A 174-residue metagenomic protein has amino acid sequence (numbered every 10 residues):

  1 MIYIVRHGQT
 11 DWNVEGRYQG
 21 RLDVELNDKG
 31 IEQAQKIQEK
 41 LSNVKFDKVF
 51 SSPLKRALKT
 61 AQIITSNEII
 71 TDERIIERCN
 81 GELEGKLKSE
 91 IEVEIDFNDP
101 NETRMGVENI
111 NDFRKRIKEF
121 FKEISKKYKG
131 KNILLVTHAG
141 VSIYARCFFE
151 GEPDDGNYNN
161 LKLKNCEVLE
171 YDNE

Functional and structural regions predicted by a protein language model:
M1, K131-L134: Residues that mark the start of a beta-strand
R6-T60, G106-I117: Loop-to-helix element that buttresses phosphate recognition and phosphoryl-transfer chemistry
T10, V141-S142: Short active-site segment of divalent metal-dependent hydrolases/proteases that encodes the spacing between
K36-I95: Phosphate-coordination/substrate-recognition cap region in phosphate-metabolizing enzymes
S42-K45, I124-K131: Glycine-rich phosphate-binding loop signature in dinucleotide/nucleotide-binding domains
V93-D112: Short glycine/proline- and acidic residue-enriched helix-loop micro-motifs that form flexible lids or anion-recognition
H138: Short basic (Lys/Arg) and small-residue
E150-E174: Domain-level recognition of soluble alpha/beta enzyme cores, biased toward histidine phosphatases/phosphomutases
